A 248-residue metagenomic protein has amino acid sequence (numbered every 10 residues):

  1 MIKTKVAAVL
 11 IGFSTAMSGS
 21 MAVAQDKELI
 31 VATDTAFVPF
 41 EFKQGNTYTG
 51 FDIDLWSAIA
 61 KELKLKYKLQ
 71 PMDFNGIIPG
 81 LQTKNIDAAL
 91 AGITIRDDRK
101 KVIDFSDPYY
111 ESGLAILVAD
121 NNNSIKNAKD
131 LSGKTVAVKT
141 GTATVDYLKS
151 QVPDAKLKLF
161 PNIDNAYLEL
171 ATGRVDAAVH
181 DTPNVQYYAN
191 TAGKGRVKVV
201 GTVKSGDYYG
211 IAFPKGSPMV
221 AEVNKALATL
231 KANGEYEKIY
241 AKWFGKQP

Functional and structural regions predicted by a protein language model:
S18-D26: Sec/Tat signal peptide C-region and signal peptidase I cleavage site
D26-G92, K101, N233: Extracytoplasmic small-molecule ligand-binding "clamshell" domains of the periplasmic binding protein/Venus flytrap
I30, K64-K66, Q82-A91, K134-T135 (+4 more regions): Alpha-to-beta junction loops
K68-P79, N123, T140-A143, K158-L168 (+2 more regions): Short helix-initiation/N-cap motifs at beta->coil->alpha
G92-K101, Y147-S150, A171, D176-S205: A ligand-binding cleft/hinge motif common to bilobed small-molecule-binding domains
Y110-V118, T182, Q186-A228, K246-P248: Periplasmic-binding protein-like
A119-V136: Flexible hinge/capping segments at coil-to-helix
A143-F160, V197-V200, K225-P248: Ligand-binding clefts/hinges and TM-proximal coupling segments of bilobed small-molecule sensing domains
